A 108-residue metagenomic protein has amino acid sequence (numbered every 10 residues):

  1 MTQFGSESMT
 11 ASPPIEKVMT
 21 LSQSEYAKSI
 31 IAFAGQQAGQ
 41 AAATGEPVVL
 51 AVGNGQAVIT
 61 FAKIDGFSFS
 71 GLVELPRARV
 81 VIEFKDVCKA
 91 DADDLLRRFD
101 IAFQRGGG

Functional and structural regions predicted by a protein language model:
T2-Q37: Terminal, regulation- and interaction-focused segments at domain boundaries
M19-Q23, K63-D65, F84-C88, F103: Beta-strand elements of well-folded, non-transmembrane domains
S24-K28, C88-D94: Short, conserved charged micro-motifs
A34-A38, F99-G107: A common structural junction motif
G39-A41, P47-I59: Intrinsically disordered, low-complexity regulatory segments
E46, G55, P76-V80: A generic structural signal for short beta-strands and their flanking turns/coil linkers
N54-L72: A short, structured beta-strand/loop element
G66-V87: Intrinsically disordered, low-complexity regulatory segments enriched in Ser/Thr/Pro and charged residues
